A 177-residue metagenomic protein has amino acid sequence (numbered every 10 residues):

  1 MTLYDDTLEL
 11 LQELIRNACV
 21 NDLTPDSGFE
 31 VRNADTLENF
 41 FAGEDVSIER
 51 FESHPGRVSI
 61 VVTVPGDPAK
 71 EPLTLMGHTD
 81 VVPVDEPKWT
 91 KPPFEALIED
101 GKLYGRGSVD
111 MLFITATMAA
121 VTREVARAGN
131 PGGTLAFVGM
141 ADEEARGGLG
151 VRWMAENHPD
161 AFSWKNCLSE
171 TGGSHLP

Functional and structural regions predicted by a protein language model:
M1-R106, V125-G133: Acidic/His- and Gly-rich active-site-bordering loop/insert found across diverse amide/peptide-bond hydrolases
L103, V109-P177: Acidic/histidine-rich catalytic neighborhood of metal-dependent amide-processing enzymes
